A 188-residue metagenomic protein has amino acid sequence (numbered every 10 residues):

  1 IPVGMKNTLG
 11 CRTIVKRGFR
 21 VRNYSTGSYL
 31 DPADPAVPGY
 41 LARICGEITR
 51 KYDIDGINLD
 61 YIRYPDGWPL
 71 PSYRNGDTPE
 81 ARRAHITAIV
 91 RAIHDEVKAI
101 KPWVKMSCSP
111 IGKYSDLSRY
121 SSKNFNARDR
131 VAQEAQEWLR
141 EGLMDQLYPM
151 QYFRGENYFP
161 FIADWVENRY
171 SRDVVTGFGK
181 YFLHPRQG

Functional and structural regions predicted by a protein language model:
I1-G4, C45, N58-P65, R82-V131 (+1 more regions): Aromatic-lined carbohydrate-recognition surfaces of secreted/lumenal glycan-active proteins
I1-K51, R130: Active-site-adjacent "subsite" loops/lids of carbohydrate-active enzymes
P2-S25, I62-T78, R119-N126: Aromatic- and acidic-residue-enriched segments that line the glycan-binding/catalytic groove of carbohydrate-active
N23-A42, N75-I86, L147-R154, K180-R186: The substrate-binding groove and active-site-proximal loops of carbohydrate-active enzymes, especially glycoside
P35-R50, K123-E141, Y158-I162, Q187-G188: Short, acidic/polar
K51, A92-I100, E137, E141-L143 (+1 more regions): Alpha-helical structural signal in soluble globular domains
D55, L59-R63, A127-E156: Aromatic- and acid-rich polysaccharide-binding/catalytic face of secreted or lumenal carbohydrate-active enzymes
S121-N124, F153-G155, F161-G188: C-terminal soluble interaction/assembly domains
